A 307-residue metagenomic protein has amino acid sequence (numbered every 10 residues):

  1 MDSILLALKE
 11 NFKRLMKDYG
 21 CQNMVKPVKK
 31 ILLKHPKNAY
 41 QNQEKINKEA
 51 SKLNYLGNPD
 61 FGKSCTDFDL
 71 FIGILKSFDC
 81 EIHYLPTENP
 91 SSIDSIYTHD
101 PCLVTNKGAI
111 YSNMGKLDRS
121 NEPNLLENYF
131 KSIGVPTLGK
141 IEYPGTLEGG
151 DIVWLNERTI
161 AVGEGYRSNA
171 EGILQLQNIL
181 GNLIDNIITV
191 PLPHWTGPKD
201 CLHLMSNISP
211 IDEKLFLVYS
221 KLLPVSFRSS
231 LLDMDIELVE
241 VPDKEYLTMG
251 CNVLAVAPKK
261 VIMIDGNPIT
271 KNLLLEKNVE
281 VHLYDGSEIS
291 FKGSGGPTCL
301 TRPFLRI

Functional and structural regions predicted by a protein language model:
M1-I307: The feature marks the mature, well-folded catalytic cores of soluble enzymes
